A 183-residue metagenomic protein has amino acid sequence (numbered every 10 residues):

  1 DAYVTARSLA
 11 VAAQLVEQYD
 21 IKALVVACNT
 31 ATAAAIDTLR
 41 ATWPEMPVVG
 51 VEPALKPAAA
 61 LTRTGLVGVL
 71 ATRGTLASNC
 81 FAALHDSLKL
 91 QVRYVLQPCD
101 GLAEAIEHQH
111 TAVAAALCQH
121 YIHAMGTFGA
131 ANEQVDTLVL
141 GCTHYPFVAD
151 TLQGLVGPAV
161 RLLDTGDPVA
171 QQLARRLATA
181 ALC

Functional and structural regions predicted by a protein language model:
D1-C183: Non-catalytic structural scaffold of enzyme domains
